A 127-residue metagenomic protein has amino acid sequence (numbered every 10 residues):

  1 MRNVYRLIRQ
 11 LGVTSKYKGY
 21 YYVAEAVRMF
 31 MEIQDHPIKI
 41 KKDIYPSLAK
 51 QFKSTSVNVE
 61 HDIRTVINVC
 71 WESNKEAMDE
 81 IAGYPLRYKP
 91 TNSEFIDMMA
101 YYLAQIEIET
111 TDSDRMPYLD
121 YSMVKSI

Functional and structural regions predicted by a protein language model:
M1, Y5-H61, E72, N92-S93 (+3 more regions): Conserved mixed alpha/beta catalytic, RNA-binding, or beta-rich assembly cores of soluble enzyme, regulatory
F52, H61-R64, W71-E72, E76-V124: C-terminal engagement/docking regions of AAA+ P-loop ATPases
